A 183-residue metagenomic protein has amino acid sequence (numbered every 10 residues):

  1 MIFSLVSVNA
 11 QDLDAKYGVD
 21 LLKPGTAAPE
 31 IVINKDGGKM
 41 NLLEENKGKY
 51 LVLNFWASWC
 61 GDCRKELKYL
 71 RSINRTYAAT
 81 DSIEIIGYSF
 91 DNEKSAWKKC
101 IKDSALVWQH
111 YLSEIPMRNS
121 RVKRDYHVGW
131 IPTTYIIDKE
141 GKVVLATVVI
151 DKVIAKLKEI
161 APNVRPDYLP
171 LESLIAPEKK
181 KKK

Functional and structural regions predicted by a protein language model:
M1-S4: Bacterial N-terminal signal peptides
N9-E30, E44-N46, K99-K102, E172-K179: N-proximal helix/coil linker or "cap" segments that precede and/or mark the start of modular domains
A27, R75-R118, V128-I131: Conserved segment of the thioredoxin-like fold in thiol-based oxidoreductases
E30-L51: A short beta-strand-turn-helix
K49-L51, W56-W59, W130: Short pre-active-site segment immediately N-terminal to redox-active cysteine/selenocysteine motifs in thiol-based
F55-R75: Conserved redox-active cysteine motifs that mediate thiol-disulfide chemistry, especially di-cysteine Cys-X(1-2)-Cys
A105-L106, S113-P162: Thiol/disulfide oxidoreductase modules built on the thioredoxin-like
P162-K183: Short, low-complexity, Pro/Ser/Thr/Gly-rich segments in the mature regions of secreted, periplasmic
